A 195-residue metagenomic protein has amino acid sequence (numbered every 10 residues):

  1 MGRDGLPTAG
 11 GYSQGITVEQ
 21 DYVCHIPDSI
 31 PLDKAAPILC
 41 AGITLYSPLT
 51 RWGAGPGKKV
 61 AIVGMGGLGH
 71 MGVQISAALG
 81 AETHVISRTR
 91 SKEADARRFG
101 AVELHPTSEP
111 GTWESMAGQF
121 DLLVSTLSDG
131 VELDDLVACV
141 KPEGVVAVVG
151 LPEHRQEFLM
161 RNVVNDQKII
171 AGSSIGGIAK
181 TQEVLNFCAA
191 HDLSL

Functional and structural regions predicted by a protein language model:
M1-V23: Glycine-rich phosphate/adenylate-binding loop and adjacent beta-alpha elements of nucleotide- or dinucleotide-binding
P7-Y12, D28-R51, V63-M71: A glycine-rich, Thr/Ser-enriched phosphate-binding loop motif common to dinucleotide/cofactor-binding enzymes
L49-G55, A138: Glycine-rich helix-loop-beta junction characteristic of Rossmann-like nucleotide cofactor-binding loops
P56-M65, A77-D135: Adenosine-nucleotide cofactor-binding segment
V140-P142: Helix-to-beta-strand junctions that scaffold the AdoMet/dcAdoMet cofactor pocket in Class I SAM-dependent enzymes
G144-V145, K168: Glycine-centered, small-residue-biased loops immediately flanking beta-strands in adenine/cofactor-binding cores
V149-G150: Acidic carboxylate diad motif detector
E153-L195: C-terminal substrate-binding/catalytic core of Rossmann-like NAD(P)-dependent dehydrogenases/reductases
